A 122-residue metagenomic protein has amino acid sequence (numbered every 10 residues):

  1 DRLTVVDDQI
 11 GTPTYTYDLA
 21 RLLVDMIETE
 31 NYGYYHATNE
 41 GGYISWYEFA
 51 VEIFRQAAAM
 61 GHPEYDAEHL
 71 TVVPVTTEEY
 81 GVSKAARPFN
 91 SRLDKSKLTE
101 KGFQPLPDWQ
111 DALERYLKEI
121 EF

Functional and structural regions predicted by a protein language model:
T4-E28, G33: Substrate-positioning beta->alpha
V6-I10, A37-G41, A86, E100: Conserved short-loop catalytic and cofactor-binding motifs
G11-T14, I44, L93, Q104-P107: Residue-level signal for the nucleotide or nucleotide-sugar donor/cofactor binding architecture
L23-I27, I53, L113-L117: Hydrophobic "lid"/C-terminal helical patch of Rossmann-like NAD(P)-dependent dehydrogenase/epimerase domains
T29-S83: Mid/C-terminal beta-alpha module of Rossmann-like enzyme folds, strongest in SDR-family dehydrogenases/epimerases
E78-T99: A hydrophobic C-terminal alpha-helical subdomain
T99, D108-F122: Amphipathic terminal alpha-helices
